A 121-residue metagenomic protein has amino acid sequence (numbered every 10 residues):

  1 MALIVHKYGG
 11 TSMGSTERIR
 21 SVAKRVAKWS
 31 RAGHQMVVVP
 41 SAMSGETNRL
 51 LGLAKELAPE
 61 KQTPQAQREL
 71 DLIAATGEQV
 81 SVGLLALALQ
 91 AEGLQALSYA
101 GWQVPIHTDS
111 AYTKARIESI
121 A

Functional and structural regions predicted by a protein language model:
M1-A121: Nucleotide/pyrophosphate-binding catalytic subdomain
